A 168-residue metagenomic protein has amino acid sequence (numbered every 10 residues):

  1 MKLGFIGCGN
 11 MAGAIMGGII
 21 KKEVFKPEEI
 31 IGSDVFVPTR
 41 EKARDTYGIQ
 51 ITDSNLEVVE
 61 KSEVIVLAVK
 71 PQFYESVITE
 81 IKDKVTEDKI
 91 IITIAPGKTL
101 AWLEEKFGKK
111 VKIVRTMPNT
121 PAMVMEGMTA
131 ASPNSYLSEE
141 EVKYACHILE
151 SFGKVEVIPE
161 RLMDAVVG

Functional and structural regions predicted by a protein language model:
M1, E28, I49, K89 (+2 more regions): A structural micro-motif
M1-T46, Q50-D53, E126-G127: NAD(P)+-binding Rossmann beta1-loop-alpha1 motif at the extreme N-terminus of oxidoreductases
G9, D34, N55, A95 (+3 more regions): Residues at the C-termini of beta-strands that transition into short coil/loop
A14, G18-K22, S33, T46 (+4 more regions): Change "in soluble alpha/beta enzymes" to "in soluble alpha/beta proteins
A14, K42, S76-V77, W102 (+1 more regions): Phosphate- and divalent-cation-binding pockets in alpha/beta enzyme and binding domains that engage nucleotide-derived
V37-T39, Q72-F73, K98, Y136 (+1 more regions): Short alpha-helical
Y47, N55-E60, V64-A131: Rossmann-like NAD(P)(H) cofactor-binding subdomain of soluble oxidoreductases
W102-K112, M128-A165: Internal alpha-helical scaffold of NAD(P)-dependent oxidoreductase catalytic cores
